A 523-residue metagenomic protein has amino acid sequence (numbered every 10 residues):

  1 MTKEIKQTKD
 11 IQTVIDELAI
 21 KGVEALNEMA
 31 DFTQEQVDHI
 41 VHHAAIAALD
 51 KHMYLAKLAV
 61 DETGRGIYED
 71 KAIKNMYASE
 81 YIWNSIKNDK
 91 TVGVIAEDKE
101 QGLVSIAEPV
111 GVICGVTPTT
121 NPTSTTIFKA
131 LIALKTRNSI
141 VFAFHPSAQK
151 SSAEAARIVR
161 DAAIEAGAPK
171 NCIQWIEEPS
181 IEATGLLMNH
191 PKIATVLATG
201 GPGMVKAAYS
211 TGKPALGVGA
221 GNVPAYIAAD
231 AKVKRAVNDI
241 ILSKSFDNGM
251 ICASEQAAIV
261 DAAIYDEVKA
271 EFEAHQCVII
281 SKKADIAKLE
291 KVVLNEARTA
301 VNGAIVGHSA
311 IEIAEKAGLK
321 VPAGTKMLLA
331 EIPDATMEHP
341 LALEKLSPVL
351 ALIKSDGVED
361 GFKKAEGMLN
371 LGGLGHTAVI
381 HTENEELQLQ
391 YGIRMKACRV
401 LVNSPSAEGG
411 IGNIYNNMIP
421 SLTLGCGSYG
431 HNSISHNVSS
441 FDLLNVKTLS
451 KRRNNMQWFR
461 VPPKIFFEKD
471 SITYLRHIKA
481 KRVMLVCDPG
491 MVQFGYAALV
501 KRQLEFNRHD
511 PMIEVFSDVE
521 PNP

Functional and structural regions predicted by a protein language model:
T2-V104, I132, A274: N-terminal Rossmann-like NAD(P)+-binding subdomain of aldehyde/semialdehyde dehydrogenases
K9-I11, I127, V205-T336: ALDH superfamily catalytic-core signature
A30, L319-N455: Conserved C-terminal structural/oligomerization subdomain of aldehyde/semialdehyde dehydrogenase
D31-Q36, P169-I173, N248-I251, V278-L289 (+4 more regions): Flexible, glycine/charged-enriched surface loops at secondary-structure junctions
V94-R235: Rossmann-like NAD(P) dinucleotide-binding subdomain of oxidoreductase/dehydrogenase enzymes
I176-E178, E331, L352-D356, K464-I472: Short acidic-hydrophobic, aromatic-tinged amphipathic segments that line or gate anion-handling sites
M456-P523: ATP/NTP phosphate-donor binding region
